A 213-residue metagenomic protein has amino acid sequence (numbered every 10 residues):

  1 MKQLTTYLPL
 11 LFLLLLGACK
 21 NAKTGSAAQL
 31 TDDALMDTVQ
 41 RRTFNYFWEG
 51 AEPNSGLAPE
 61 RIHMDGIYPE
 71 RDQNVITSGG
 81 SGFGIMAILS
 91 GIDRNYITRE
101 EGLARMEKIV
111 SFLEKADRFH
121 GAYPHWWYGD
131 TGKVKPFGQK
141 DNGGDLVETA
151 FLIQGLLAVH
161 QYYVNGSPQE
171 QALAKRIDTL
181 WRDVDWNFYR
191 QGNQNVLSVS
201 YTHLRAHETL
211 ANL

Functional and structural regions predicted by a protein language model:
M1-L8: Bacterial N-terminal signal peptides that target proteins for export
G17-A18: C-terminal motif of bacterial Sec signal peptides marking the signal peptidase cleavage site
G25-I76, H120-A122, W127: Low-complexity, Ser/Thr/Pro/Gly-enriched N-terminal "stalk/linker" regions
A27-L35, N45-Y46, G82-I97, F112 (+1 more regions): Well-ordered alpha-helical scaffold segments within catalytic/enzyme domains
Q40-G56, A104-G121, K175-N195: Long, well-ordered core segments of solenoidal/helical folds
E70-N74, R94, W127-T149: Aromatic/His-enriched, Gly/Pro-containing loop or helix-boundary segments that lie immediately adjacent to catalytic
S78, M86-D130: Membrane helical hairpin/interfacial module
T202-T209: Conserved small/polar residues in nucleotide/adenosyl-binding loops
